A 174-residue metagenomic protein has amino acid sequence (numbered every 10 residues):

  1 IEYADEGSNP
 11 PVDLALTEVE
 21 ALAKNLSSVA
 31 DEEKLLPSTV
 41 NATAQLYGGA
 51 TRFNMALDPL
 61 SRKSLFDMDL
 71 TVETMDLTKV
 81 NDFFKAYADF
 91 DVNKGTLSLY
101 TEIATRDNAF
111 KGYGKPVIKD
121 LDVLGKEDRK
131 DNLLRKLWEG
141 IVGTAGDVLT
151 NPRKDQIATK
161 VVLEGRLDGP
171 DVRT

Functional and structural regions predicted by a protein language model:
I1-D69, T74-K79, L163-G165, P170-R173: Elongated, acidic membrane-bridging lipid-handling scaffolds and related periplasm/extracellular "bridge/tunnel" systems
D58-T71, A88-T96, Y100-T174: Extended terminal
